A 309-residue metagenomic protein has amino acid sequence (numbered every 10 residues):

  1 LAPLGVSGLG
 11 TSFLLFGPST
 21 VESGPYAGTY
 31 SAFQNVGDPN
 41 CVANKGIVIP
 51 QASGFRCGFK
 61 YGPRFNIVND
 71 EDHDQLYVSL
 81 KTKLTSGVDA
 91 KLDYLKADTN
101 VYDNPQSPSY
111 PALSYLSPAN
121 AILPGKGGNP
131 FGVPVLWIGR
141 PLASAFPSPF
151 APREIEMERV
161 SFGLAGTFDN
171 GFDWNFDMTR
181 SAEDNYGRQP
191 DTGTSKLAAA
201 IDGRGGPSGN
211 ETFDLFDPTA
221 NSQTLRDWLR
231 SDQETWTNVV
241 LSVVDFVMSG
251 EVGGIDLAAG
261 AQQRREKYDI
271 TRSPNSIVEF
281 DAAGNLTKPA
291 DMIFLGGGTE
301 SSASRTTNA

Functional and structural regions predicted by a protein language model:
L1-E156, V160, D173-N175, R180-W228 (+2 more regions): Surface-exposed beta-strand-turn/loop segments characteristic of Gram-negative outer-membrane beta-barrels
D74-V78, E158-F162, V240-M248, T307-A309: Hydrophobic, lipid-facing positions within transmembrane beta-strands of outer-membrane proteins
T82-V88, G166-N170, E251-G254: Outer-membrane beta-barrel strand-turn architecture
D89, G171-N175, V239, G254-A258: Outer-membrane beta-barrel architecture
V244-G250, G254-Q262: Active-site cores of enzymes that catalyze phosphoryl transfer or operate on phosphate-rich substrates
